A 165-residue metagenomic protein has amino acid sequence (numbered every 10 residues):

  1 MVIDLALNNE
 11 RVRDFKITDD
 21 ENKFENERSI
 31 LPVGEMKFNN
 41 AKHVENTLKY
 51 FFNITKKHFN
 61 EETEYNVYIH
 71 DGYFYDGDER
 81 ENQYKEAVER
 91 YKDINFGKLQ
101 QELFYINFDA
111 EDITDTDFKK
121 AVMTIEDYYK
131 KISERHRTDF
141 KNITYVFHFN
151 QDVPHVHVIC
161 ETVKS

Functional and structural regions predicted by a protein language model:
M1-S165: N-terminal nicking endonuclease/strand-transfer module with a His-rich metal-binding environment and a catalytic Tyr
